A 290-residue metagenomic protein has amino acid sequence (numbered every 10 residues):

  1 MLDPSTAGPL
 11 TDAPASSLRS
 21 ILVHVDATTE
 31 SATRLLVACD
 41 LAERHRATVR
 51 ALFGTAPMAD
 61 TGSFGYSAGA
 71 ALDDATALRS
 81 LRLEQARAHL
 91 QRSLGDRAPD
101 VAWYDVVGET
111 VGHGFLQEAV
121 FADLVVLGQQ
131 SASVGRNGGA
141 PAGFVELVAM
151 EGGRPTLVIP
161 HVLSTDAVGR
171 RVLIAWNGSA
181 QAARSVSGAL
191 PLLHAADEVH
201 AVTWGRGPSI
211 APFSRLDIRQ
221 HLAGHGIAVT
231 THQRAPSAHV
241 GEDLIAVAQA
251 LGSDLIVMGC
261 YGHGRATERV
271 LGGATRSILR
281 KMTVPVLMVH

Functional and structural regions predicted by a protein language model:
M1-A13, R92-V125, A132, H225-I256 (+2 more regions): Structural beta-alpha unit
L2-A71, E151, S164, V168-R234: Small/aliphatic-rich secondary-structure junction motif
P14, Q117-E118, V148, L192 (+2 more regions): Structural alpha-helical scaffold elements that stabilize or flank donor/cofactor-binding regions in carbohydrate
V23, L127-G128, I174, M258: Redox-cofactor binding/interface segments in oxidoreductases and associated redox assembly factors
A71-Q85: A short acidic, glycine-rich active-site loop that binds or catalyzes chemistry on phosphate/adenosine moieties
A88, L94-D96, G135-P160, L222-T231: P-loop/Walker A phosphate-binding loop and immediately adjacent motor/lid segment at beta-alpha junctions
L127-L147, G169, G259-R280: Glycine-rich, Arg-bearing micro-motifs that act as flexible, cationic patches
L127-Q129, P155-V162, L287-H290: Short beta-strand elements of ligand-binding domains
